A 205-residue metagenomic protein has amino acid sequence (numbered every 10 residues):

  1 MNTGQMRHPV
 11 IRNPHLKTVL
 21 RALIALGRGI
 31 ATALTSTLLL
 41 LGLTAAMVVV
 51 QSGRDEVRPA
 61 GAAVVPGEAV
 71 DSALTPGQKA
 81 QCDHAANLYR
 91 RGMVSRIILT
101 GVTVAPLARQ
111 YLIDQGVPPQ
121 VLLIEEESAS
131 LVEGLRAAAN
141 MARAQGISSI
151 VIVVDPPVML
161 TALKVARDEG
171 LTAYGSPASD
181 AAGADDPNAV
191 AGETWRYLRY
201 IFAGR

Functional and structural regions predicted by a protein language model:
M1-N2, K17, I147: Intrinsically disordered/low-complexity terminal segments and short unstructured peptides
M1-R12: N-terminal intrinsically disordered, acidic low-complexity segments at the extreme N-terminus
R7-H8, R21, Q110: Low-complexity, intrinsically disordered short peptide segments enriched in small/polar/basic residues
P14-D55: N-terminal type II signal-anchor transmembrane helix that functions as the membrane-insertion/stop-transfer segment
A46-R199: A structural signal for short, hydrophobic/glycine-enriched beta-strand patches
Y200-R205: C-terminal/domain-edge helix-coil "capping" segments
